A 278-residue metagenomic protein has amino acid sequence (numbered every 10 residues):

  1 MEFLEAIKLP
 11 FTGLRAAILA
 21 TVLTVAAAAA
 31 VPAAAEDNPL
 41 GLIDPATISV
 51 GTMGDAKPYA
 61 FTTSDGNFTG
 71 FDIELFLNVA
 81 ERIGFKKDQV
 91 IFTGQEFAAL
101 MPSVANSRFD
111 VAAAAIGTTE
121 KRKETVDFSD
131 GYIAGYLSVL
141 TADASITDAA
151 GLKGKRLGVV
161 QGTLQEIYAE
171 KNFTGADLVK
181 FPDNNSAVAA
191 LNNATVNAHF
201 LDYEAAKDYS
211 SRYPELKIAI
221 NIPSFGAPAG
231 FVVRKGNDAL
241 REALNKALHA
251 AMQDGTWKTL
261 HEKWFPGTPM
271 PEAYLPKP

Functional and structural regions predicted by a protein language model:
A16-A28: Bacterial N-terminal signal peptides
E36-A114: Extracytoplasmic small-molecule ligand-binding "clamshell" domains of the periplasmic binding protein/Venus flytrap
D37-N38, I167-F181, K217-I220, L248-P278: Ligand-binding clefts/hinges and TM-proximal coupling segments of bilobed small-molecule sensing domains
V50, G54-K57, G66-I83, G117 (+4 more regions): Bilobed "Venus flytrap"/periplasmic-binding protein-like clamshell domains and structurally analogous long
G54, I133-L140, Y203, K207-L248 (+1 more regions): Periplasmic-binding protein-like
I73-I83, K155-R156, Q161-L164, G230-T268: Extended ligand-binding regions for polar small-molecule ligands
L77, V90-G151, K217, I222-P223: Acidic, polar ligand-binding/catalytic clefts
A99, A114-E124, Y168-K171, N192-F225: A ligand-binding cleft/hinge motif common to bilobed small-molecule-binding domains
